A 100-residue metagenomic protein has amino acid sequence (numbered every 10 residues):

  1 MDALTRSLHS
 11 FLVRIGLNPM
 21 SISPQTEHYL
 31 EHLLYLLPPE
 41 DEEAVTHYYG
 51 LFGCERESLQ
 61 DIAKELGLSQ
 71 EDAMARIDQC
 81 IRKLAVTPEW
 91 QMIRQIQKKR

Functional and structural regions predicted by a protein language model:
M1-R100: Transcription-machinery-associated regions
